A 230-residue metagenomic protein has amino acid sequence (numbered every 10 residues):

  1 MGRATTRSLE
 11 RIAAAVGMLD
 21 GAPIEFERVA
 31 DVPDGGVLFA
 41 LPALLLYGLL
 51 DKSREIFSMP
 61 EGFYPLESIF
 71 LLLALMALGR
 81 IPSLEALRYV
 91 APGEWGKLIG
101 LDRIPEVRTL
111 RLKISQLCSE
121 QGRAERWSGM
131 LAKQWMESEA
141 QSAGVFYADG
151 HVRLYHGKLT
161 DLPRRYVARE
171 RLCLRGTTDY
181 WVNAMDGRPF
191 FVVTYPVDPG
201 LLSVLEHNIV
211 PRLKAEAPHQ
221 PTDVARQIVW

Functional and structural regions predicted by a protein language model:
M1-L172, T177-D223: Dynamic "connector" segments at or just before major functional cores
F146-Y147, I228-W230: Extended hydrophobic secondary-structure segments that form protein cores and membrane-embedded regions
